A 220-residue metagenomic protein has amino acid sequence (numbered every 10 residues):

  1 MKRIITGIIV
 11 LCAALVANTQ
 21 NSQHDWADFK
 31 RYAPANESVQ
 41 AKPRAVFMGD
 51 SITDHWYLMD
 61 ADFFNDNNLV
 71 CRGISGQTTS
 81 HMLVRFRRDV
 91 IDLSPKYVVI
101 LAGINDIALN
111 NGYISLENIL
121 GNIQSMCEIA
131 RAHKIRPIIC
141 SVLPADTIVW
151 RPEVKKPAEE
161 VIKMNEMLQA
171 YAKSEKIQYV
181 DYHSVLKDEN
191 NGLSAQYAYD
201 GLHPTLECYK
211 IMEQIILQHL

Functional and structural regions predicted by a protein language model:
K2-I8: Sec-dependent signal peptide recognition, specifically the positively charged N-region followed immediately by
V10-N18: Hydrophobic h-region of N-terminal signal peptides that target proteins for export in Gram-negative bacteria
N18-Y97: Serine-esterase "nucleophile elbow" of acetyl-processing enzymes
D62-N68, V84-L220: Alpha-helical cap/lid subdomain in secreted, periplasmic, or secretory-pathway luminal O-acyl-processing enzymes
